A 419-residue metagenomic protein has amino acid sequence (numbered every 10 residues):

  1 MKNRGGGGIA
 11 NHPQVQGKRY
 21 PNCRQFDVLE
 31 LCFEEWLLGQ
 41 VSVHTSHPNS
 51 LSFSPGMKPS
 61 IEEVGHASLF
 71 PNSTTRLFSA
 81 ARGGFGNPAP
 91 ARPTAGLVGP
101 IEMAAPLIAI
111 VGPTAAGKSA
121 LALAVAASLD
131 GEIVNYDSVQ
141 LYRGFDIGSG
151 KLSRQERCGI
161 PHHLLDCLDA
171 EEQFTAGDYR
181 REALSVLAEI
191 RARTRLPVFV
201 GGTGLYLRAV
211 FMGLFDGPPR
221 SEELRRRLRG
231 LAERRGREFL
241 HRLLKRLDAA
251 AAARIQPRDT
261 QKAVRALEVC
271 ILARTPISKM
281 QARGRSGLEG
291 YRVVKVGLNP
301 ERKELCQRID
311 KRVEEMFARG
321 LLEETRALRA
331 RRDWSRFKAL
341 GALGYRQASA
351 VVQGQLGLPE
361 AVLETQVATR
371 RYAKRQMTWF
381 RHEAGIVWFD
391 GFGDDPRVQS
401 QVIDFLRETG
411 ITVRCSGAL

Functional and structural regions predicted by a protein language model:
M1, I9, V15, V28 (+2 more regions): Hydrophobic alpha-helical signal/anchor motif
G5-G8, G17, G39, G56 (+4 more regions): Residue-identity detector for glycine
A10, P21, T45-P48: Short linear motifs in low-complexity or flexible loops
Q40, E62, F70, T75-R76 (+1 more regions): Short linear segments in intrinsically disordered or otherwise low-structure-confidence regions
T45-P48, A67, G86: Short hydrophobic alpha-helical segments enriched in small aliphatic residues
F78-S79, L97-L419: Phosphate/pyrophosphate-binding catalytic cores of soluble transferases and nucleic-acid-acting enzymes
